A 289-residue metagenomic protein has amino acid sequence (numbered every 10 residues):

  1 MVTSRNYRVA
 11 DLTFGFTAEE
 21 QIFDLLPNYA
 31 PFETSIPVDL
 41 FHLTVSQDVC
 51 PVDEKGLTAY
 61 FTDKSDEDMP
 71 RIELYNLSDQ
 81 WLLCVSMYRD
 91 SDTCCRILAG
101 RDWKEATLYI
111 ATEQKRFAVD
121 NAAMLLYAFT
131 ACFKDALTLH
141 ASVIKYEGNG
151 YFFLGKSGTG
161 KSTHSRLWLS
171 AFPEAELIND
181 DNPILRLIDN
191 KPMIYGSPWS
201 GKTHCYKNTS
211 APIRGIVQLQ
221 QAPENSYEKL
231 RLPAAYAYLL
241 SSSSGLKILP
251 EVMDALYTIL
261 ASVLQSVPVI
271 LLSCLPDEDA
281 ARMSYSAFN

Functional and structural regions predicted by a protein language model:
M1-F152, S157, L167-F172, E176 (+1 more regions): A noncatalytic interaction/capping subdomain that flanks phosphate/NTP-handling catalytic cores
K161: Conserved lysine of the Walker
H164: Hydrophobic positions on the alpha1 helix immediately C-terminal to the Walker A/P-loop
